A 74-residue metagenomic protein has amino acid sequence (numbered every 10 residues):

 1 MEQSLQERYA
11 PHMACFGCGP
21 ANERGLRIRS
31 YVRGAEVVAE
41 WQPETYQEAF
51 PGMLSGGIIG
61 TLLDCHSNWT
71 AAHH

Functional and structural regions predicted by a protein language model:
M1-Y46: Non-catalytic linker/capping segments at the edges of enzyme domains
N22-G25, F50, T61, W69: A broad, structure-centric signal for solvent-exposed, well-ordered loop/edge residues that line or flank functional
E36, L54-H74: Active-site helix/loop of acyl-thioester processing domains in fatty-acid/polyketide metabolism, spanning hotdog-fold
T45-G57: Short histidine-centered catalytic/ligand-binding loop motif
